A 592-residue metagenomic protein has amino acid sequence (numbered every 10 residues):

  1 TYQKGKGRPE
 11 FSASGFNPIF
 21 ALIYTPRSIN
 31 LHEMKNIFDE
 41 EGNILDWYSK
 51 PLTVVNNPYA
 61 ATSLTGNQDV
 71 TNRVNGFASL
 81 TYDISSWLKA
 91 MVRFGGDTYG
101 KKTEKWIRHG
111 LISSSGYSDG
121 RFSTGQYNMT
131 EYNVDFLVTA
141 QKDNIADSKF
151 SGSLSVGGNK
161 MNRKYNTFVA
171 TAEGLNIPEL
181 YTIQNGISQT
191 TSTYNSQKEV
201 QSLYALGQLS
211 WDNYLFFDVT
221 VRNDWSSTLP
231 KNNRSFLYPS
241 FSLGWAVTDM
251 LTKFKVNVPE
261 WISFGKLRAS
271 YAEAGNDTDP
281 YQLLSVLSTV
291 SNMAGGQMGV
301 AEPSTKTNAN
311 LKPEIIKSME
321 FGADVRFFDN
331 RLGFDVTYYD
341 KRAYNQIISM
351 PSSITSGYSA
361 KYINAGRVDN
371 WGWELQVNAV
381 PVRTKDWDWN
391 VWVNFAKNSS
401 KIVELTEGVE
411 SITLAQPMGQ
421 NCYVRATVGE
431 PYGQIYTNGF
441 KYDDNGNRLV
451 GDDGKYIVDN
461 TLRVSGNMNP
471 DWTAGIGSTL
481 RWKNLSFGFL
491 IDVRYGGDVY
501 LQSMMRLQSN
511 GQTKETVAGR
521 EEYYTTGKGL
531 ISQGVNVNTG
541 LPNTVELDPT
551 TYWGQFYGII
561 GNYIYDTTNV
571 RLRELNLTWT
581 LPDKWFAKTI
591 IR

Functional and structural regions predicted by a protein language model:
T1-K4, R8-E10, I23, S49-I107 (+5 more regions): Extracellular/periplasmic, surface-exposed regions of secreted and cell-surface proteins
G15-F16, V286-L287, M505-L507: Short, hinge-like loop/turn segments at secondary-structure boundaries
F16-Y59: Acidic, glycine-rich flexible loop segments
P18, R27-E33, R108, P239 (+7 more regions): Proline-rich low-complexity regions
H32, N36-D46, V256-P259, I435-N445: Outer-membrane beta-barrel biogenesis signature
E33, T307-A309, R463-V464: Short, P/G- and charge-enriched loop/turn segments at secondary-structure junctions
I107, L111, G116, T182 (+5 more regions): Surface-exposed, extracytoplasmic segments of Gram-negative outer-membrane nutrient-acquisition systems
M468-N469, I476: Membrane-water interface signatures at transmembrane helix termini and the short loops that connect adjacent helices
